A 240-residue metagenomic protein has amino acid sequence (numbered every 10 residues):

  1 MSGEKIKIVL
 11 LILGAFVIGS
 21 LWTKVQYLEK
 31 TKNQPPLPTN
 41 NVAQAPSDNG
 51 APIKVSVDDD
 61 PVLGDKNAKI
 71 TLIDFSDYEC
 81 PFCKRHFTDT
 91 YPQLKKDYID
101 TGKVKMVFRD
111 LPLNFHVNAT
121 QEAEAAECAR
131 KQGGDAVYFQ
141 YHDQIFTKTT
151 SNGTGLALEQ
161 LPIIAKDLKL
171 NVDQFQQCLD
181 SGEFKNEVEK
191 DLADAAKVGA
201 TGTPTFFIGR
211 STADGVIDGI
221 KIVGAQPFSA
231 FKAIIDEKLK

Functional and structural regions predicted by a protein language model:
M1-V42, P162-K240: C-terminal cap of thioredoxin/glutaredoxin-like
P35-I53, V57: Short extracytoplasmic/periplasmic juxtamembrane "stem" segments immediately C-terminal to an N-terminal membrane anchor
I53-I70: A short beta-strand-turn-helix
V57-P61, Y91-Q93, L192-A193: A generic local structural motif
D60, L113, T149, Q176 (+1 more regions): Conserved short-loop catalytic and cofactor-binding motifs
G64, I73, V223: Residue-level detector of conserved, well-ordered beta-strand and adjacent loop positions that form binding/recognition
A68, I73-E79, K84-K166, N171 (+1 more regions): Structural alpha/beta surface segment adjacent to cysteine/selenocysteine redox centers across thiol/disulfide enzymes
